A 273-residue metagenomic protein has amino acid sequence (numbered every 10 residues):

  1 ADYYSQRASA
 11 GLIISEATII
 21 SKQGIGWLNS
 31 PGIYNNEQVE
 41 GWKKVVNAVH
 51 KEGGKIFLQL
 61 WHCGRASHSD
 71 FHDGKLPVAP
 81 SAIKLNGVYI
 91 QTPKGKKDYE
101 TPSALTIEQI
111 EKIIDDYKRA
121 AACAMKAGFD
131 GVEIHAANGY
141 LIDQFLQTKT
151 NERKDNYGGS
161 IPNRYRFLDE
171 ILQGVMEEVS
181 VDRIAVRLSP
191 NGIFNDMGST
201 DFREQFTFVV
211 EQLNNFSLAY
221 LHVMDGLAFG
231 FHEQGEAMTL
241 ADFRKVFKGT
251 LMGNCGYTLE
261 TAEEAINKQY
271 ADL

Functional and structural regions predicted by a protein language model:
A1-L273: Flavin-dependent oxidoreductase catalytic cores
